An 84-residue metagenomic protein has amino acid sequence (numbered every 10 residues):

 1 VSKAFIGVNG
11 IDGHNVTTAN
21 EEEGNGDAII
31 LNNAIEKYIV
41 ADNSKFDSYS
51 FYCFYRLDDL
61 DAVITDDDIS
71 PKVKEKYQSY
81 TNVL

Functional and structural regions predicted by a protein language model:
V1-L84: Conserved phosphate- and dinucleotide-binding cores of soluble alpha/beta proteins, encompassing both enzyme active
